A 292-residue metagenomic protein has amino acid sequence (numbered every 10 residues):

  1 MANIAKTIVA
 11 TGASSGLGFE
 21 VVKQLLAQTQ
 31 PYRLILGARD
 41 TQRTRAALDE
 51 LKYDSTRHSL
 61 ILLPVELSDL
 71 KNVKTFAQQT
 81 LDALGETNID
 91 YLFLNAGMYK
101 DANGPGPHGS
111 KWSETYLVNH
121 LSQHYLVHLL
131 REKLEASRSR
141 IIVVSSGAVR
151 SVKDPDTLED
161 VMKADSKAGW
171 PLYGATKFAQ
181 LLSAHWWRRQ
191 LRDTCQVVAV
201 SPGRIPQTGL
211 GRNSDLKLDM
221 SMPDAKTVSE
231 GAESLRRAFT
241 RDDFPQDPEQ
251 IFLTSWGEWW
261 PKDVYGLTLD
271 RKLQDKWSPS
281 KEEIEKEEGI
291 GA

Functional and structural regions predicted by a protein language model:
M1-E86, D90, D156-A292: NAD(P)H-dependent oxidoreductase Rossmann-fold/reductase module
T11, T87-G97, N119, V143-S146 (+1 more regions): Rossmann-fold scaffold of SDR-type NAD(P)-dependent oxidoreductases
S15, G97-K100, G147-R150: Flexible cofactor-recognition loop at the NAD(P)H-binding site of Rossmann-like short-chain dehydrogenase/reductase
L81, Y99-N103, S151, P206-Q207: Short beta->alpha connector loops of Rossmann-like oxidoreductase domains
L81-D82, V118-S139, V149-K153, H185-R189: Amphipathic alpha-helical dimer-interface segment in Rossmann-like NAD(P)H-dependent oxidoreductases
A102-V118: Short alpha-helical oligomerization interface
N103-P107, K153-P155, L210-R212: Conserved catalytic-core motifs of eukaryotic protein kinase domains, centered on the activation segment
S139-V161, G169: Active-site cradle of extracellular carbohydrate-active enzymes
